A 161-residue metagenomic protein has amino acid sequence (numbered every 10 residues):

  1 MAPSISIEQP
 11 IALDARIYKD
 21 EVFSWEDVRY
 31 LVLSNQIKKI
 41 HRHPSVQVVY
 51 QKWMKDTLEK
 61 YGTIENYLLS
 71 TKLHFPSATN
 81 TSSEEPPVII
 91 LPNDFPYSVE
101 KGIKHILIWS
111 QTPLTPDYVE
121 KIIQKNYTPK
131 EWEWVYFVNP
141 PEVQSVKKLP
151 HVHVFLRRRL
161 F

Functional and structural regions predicted by a protein language model:
M1-F161: HIT superfamily nucleotide-processing domains
